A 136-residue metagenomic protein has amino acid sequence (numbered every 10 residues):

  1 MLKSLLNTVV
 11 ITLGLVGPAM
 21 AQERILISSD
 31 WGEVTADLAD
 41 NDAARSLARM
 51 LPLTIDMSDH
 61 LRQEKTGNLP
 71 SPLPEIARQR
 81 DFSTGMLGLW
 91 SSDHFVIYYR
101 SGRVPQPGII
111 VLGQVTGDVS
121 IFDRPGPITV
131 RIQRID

Functional and structural regions predicted by a protein language model:
M1-S4: Positively charged n-region of N-terminal signal peptides that target proteins for export
N7-V16: Bacterial N-terminal signal peptides
G17-A21: Sec/Tat signal peptide C-region and signal peptidase I cleavage site
Q22-P72: N-terminal secretory signal peptides
L26, G113-D136: Well-ordered alpha/beta subsegment
Y99-Q114: Short, compositionally biased
